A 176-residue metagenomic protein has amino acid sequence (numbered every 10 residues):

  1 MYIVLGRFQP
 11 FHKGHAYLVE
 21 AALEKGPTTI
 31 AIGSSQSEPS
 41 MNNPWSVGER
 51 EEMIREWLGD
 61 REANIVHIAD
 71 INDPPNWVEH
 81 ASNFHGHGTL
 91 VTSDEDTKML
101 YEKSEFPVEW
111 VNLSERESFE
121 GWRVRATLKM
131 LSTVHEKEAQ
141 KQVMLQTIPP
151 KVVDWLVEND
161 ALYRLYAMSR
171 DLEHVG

Functional and structural regions predicted by a protein language model:
M1-G176: Nucleotidyltransferase catalytic core that binds NTPs
